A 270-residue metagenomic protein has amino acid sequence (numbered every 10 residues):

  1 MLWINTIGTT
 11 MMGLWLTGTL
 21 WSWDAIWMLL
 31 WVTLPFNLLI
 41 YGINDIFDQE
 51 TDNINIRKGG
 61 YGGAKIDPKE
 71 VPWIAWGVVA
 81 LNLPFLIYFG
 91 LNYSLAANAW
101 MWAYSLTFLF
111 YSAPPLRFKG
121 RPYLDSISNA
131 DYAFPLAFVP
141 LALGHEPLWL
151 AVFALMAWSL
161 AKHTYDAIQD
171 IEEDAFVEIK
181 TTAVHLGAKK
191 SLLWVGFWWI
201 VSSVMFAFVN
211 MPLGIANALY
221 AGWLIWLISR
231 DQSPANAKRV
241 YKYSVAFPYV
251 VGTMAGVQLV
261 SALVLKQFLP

Functional and structural regions predicted by a protein language model:
M1-P270: Multi-pass alpha-helical membrane architecture of UbiA-family and related isoprenoid/lipid prenyltransferases
